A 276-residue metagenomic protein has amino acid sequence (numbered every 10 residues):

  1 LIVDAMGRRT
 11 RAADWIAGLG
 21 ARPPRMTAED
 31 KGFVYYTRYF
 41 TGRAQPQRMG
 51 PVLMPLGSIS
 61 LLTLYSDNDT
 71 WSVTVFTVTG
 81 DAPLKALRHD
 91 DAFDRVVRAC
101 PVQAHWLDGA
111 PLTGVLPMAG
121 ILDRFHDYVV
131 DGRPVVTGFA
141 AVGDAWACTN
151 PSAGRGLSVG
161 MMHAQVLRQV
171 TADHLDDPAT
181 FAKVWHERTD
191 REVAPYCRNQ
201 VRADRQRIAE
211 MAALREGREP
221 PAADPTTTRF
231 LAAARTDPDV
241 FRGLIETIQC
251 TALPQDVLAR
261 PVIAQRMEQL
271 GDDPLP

Functional and structural regions predicted by a protein language model:
L1-R98: Predominantly flavin-linked oxidoreductase catalytic cores and closely associated redox partners
A12-W15, P151-S152, M162, N199: Short, function-defining helix-loop hinge/capping sites that tune catalysis or transport
P46-Y65, L112-V136, T189-R207: A broadly tuned preference for mixed-charge, low-complexity surface segments
V73-A82, A147-S158, E219-A234: Short secondary-structure transition/capping segments
P83-R191: FAD/FMN-dependent oxidoreductases across multiple families
R168-P276: C-terminal helical "tail/cap" subdomain of flavin- and related membrane-associated enzymes
